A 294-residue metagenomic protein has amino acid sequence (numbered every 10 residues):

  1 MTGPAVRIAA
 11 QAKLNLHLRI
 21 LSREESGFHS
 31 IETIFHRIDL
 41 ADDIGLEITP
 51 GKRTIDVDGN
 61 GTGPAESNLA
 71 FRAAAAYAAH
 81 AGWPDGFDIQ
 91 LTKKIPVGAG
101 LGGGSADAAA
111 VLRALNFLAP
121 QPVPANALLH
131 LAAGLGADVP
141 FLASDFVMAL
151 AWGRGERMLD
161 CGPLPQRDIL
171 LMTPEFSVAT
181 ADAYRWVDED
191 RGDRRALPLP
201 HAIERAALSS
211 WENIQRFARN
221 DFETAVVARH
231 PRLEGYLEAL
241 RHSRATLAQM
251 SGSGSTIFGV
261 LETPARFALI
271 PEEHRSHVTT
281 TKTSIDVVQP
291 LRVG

Functional and structural regions predicted by a protein language model:
M1-A99, F117-Q121, A125-N126, L164 (+1 more regions): ATP-binding N-lobe of GHMP and related small-molecule kinases
L16, I44-L46, A70, G104 (+4 more regions): Residue-level signal for inorganic ion chemistry
F35-I38, A132, L240, I270: Hydrophobic C-terminal alpha-helix "anchor/cap" residues
D42-L46, D138-A143, A149-L150, L170 (+1 more regions): Short beta-strand scaffold segments in enzyme catalytic cores
P50-G61, V111, A133, S210-R219: Short, basic/glycine-rich phosphate-binding loops at helix/coil junctions that contact nucleotide phosphates
I55, S144-V147, A151-L247, E262-H274 (+1 more regions): Conserved, helical-rich catalytic subdomain that frames metal- and/or nucleotide-binding sites in enzyme alpha/beta
G86, A108, L112-R154: Contiguous, small/hydrophobic- and glycine-enriched helical/loop subdomains that border and often "cap" functional
Q90-A119, A137, T246-L261: Glycine/serine-rich anion-binding loops at beta->alpha junctions that coordinate negatively charged ligand groups
